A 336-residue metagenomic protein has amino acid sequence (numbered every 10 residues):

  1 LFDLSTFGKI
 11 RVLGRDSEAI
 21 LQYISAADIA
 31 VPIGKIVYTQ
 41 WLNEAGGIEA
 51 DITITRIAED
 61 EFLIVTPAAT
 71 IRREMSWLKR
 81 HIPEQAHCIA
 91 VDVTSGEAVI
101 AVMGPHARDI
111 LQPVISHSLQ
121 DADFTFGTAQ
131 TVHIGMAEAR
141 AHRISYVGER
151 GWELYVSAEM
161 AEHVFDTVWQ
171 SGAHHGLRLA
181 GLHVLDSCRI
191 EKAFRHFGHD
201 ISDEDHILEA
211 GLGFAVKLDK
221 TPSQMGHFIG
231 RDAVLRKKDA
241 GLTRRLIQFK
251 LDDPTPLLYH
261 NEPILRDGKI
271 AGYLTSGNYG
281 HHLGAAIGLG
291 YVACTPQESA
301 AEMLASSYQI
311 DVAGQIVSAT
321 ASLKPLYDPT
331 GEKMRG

Functional and structural regions predicted by a protein language model:
L1-L42, G47-E49: Acidic, proline/glycine-enriched N-terminal capping motif
T53-I54: Glycine-rich, Trp-frequent "lid" loop and neighboring beta-strands that shape and gate the flavin cofactor pocket
I57-G336: Conserved, structured C-terminal
